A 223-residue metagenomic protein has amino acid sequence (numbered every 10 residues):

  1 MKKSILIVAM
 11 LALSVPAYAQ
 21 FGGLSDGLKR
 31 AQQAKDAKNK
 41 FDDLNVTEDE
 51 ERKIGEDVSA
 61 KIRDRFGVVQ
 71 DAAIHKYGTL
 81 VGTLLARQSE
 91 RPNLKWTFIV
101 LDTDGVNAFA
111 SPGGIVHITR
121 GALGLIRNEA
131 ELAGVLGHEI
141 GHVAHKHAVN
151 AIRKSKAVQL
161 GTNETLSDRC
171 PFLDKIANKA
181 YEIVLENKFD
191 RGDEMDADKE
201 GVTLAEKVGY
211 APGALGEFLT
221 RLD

Functional and structural regions predicted by a protein language model:
M1-S4: Positively charged n-region of N-terminal signal peptides that target proteins for export
M10-Y18: Hydrophobic h-region of N-terminal signal peptides that target proteins for export in Gram-negative bacteria
Y18-D223: A Zn2+-metalloprotease active-site environment signal
